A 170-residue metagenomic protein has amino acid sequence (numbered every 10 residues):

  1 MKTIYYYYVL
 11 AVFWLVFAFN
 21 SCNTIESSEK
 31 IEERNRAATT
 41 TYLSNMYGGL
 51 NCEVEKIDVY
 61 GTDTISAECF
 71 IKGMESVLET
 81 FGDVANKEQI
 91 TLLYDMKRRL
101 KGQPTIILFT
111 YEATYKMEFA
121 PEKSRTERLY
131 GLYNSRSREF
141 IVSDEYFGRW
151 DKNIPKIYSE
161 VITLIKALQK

Functional and structural regions predicted by a protein language model:
M1-V9: Bacterial N-terminal signal peptides that target proteins for export
F19-S21: C-terminal motif of bacterial Sec signal peptides marking the signal peptidase cleavage site
N23-K170: Cystatin/cathelin-like cysteine-protease inhibitor module
